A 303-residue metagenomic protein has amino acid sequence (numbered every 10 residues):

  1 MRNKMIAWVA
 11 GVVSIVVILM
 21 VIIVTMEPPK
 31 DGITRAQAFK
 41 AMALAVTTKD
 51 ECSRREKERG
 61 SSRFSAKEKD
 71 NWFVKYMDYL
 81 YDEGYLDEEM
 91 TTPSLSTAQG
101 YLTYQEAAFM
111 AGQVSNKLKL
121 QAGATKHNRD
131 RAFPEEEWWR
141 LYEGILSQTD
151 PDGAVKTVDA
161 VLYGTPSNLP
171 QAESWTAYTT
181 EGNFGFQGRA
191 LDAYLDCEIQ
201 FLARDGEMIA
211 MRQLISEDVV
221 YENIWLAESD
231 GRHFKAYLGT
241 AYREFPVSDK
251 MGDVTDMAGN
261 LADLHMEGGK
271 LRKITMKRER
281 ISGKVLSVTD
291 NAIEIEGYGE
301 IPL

Functional and structural regions predicted by a protein language model:
R2-G11, I18-Q105, G112-L191, L195-E217 (+1 more regions): Feature responds to low-complexity, polar/acidic, surface-exposed segments characteristic of secreted/exported proteins
V9, M110, G259, K284-L286 (+1 more regions): Short, intrinsically disordered, charge-balanced linker/junction segments flanking boundaries in proteins
L169-T176, G231-A236, D290-E294: Short aromatic-glycine-enriched beta-strand elements
N183-G185, Y242-S248, G299-L303: A short macromolecule-binding patch
F186-F201, D249-H265: Short nucleic-acid-contacting surface segments enriched for D/E, G, S/T with interspersed K/R
R212-V220, S248-K250, H265-G269, K273-K284: Beta-strand/loop-dominated core regions that host nucleotide or nucleotide-derived cofactor-binding catalytic loops
I224-L226, V285: Conserved hydrophobic positions within beta-strands
